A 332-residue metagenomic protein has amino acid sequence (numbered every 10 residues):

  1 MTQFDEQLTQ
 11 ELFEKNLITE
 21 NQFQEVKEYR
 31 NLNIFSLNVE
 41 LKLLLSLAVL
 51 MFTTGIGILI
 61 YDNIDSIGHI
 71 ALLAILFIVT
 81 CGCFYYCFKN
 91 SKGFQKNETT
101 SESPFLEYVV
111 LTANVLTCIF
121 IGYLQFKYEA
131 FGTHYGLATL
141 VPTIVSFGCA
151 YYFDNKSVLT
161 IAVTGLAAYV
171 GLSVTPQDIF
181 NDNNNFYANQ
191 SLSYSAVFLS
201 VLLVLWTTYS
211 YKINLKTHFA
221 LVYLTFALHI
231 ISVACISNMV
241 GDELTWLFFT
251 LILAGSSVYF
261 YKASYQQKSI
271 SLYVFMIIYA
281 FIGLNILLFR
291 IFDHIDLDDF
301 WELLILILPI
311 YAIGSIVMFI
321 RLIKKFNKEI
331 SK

Functional and structural regions predicted by a protein language model:
M1-K332: Alpha-helical multi-pass membrane segments and their bilayer interfacial helix-loop junctions
